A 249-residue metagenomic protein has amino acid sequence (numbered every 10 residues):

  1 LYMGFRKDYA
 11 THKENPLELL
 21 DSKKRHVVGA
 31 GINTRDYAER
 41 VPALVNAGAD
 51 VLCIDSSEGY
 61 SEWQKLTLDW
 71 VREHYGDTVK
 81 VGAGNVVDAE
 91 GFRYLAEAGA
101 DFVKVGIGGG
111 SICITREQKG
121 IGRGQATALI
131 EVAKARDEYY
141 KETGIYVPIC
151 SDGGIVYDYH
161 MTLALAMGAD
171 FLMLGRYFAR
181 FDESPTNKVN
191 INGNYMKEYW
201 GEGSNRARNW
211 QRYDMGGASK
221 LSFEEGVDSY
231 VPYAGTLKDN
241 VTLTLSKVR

Functional and structural regions predicted by a protein language model:
Y2-L19, D36-R40, S56-V81, V86-A96 (+2 more regions): Active-site-adjacent beta->alpha loops and helix N-cap segments on the catalytic face of soluble alpha/beta enzymes
G4, K23, D239, L243: Charged, alpha-helix-enriched surfaces in structured cytosolic catalytic cores of large nucleotide-utilizing machines
D21-G31, V71-V87, F102, R136-D152: Short beta-strand/loop segments at the ligand-binding rim of alpha/beta enzyme cores
R25-V45, A49-L52, E58: Active-site beta->alpha loop and helix N-cap motifs at the rims of alpha/beta catalytic domains
Y37-A47, V81, V87-V105, I155-D170: Catalytic cores of alpha/beta
S56, I107, R176: Short secondary-structure boundary segments
G76-T78, A98, G120-S151, V156-R249: Alpha/beta catalytic cores of nucleotide-metabolism and tRNA/nucleoside-modifying enzymes
